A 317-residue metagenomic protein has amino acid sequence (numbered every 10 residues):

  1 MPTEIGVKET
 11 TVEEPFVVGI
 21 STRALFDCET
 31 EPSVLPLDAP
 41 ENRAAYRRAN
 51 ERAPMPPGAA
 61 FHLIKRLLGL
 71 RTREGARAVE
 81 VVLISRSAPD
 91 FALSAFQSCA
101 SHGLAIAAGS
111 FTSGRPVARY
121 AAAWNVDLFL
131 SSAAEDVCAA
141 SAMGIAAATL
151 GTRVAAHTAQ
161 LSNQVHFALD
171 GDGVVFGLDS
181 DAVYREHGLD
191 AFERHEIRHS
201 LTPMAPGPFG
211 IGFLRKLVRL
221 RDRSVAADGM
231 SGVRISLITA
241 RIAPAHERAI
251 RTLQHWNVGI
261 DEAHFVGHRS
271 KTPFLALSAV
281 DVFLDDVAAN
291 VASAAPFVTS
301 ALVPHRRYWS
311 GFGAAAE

Functional and structural regions predicted by a protein language model:
P2-F16, A134-F192, R198-H199, I211 (+3 more regions): Asp-based, Mg2+/Mn2+-dependent phosphohydrolase catalytic module
P2-R115, L161, D170-F265: Alpha-helical substrate-recognition element adjacent to the catalytic core
A100, A122, S141, Q254 (+1 more regions): Anion (oxyanion) recognition and catalysis
A107, D127, V165, D261 (+1 more regions): Conserved acidic residues
A108-S113, S131, A148-L150, A263-G267 (+2 more regions): Short acidic-hydrophobic, aromatic-tinged amphipathic segments that line or gate anion-handling sites
A118-R119, T272: Short hydrophobic/charged patches on amphipathic alpha-helices used for structural packing and interfaces
A121-A122, A276: The conserved cystathionine-beta-synthase
W124-V126, V154: Long, acidic (Asp/Glu-rich), low-complexity accessory segments flanking structured domains
